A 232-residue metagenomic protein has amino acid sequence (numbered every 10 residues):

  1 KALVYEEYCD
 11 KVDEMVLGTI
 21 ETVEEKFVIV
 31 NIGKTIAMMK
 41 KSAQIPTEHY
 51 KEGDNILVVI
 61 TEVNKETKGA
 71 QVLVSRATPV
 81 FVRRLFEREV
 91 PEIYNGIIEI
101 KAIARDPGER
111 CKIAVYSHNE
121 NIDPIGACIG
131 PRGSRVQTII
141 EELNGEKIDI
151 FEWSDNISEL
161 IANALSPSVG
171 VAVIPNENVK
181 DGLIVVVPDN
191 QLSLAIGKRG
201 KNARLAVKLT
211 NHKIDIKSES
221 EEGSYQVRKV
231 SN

Functional and structural regions predicted by a protein language model:
K1-N232: RNA-contacting regions in translation and RNA-metabolism proteins, encompassing KH/S1 modules where present
